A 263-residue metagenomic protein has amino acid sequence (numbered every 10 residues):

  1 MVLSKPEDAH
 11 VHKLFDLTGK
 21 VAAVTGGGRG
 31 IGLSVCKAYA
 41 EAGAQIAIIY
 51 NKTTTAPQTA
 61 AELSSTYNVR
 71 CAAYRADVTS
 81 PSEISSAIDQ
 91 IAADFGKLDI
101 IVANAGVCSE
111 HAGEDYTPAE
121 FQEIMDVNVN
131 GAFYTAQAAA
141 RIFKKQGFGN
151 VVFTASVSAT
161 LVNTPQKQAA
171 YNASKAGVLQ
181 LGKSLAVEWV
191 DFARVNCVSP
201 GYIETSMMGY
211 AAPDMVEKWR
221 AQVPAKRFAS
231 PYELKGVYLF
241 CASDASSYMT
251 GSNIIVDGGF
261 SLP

Functional and structural regions predicted by a protein language model:
V2-D16, L161, L239, T250-P263: Short C-terminal tail/terminal secondary-structure segment of NAD(P)H-dependent dehydrogenase/reductase domains
V21, G26-G30: Conserved glycine-rich cofactor-binding loop
V102, V190-R194, M249-G251: Short, small/polar-rich loop/turn modules that mediate ligand/substrate recognition or access, typified
A112-M125, K167, M208, W219: Substrate-binding pocket helix/loop in short-chain dehydrogenase/reductase
A136, S174, G182: Active-site helix of classical SDR
R141, A186-D191, S247: Alpha-helical segment proximal to the catalytic Tyr-Lys
S156: Residue(s) in the substrate-gating loop at a strand-loop-helix junction that position the organic substrate next
